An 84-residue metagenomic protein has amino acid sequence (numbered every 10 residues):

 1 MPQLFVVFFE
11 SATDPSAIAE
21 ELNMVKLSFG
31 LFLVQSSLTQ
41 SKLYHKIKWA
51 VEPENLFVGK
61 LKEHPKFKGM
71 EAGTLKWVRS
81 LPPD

Functional and structural regions predicted by a protein language model:
M1, E52, H64, L81-P82: Intrinsic-disorder/low-complexity coil detector
P2-E21: Short amphipathic alpha-helix segments
S11-D14, Q35-T39, S80: A short linear-motif detector with a strong N-terminal bias
S11-S16, K66, P83-D84: Intrinsic low-complexity, intrinsically disordered or marginally ordered coil/linker segments
D14-A17, K42, G73-W77: Exposed alpha-helical structural elements
E21, K46, W77-L81: Residues that form generic nucleotide/phosphate-binding pockets
N23-M70: Short, intrinsically disordered low-complexity segments
G69-D84: Charged phosphate-binding loop/patch that engages nucleotide di/tri-phosphates or the phosphate backbone of nucleic
